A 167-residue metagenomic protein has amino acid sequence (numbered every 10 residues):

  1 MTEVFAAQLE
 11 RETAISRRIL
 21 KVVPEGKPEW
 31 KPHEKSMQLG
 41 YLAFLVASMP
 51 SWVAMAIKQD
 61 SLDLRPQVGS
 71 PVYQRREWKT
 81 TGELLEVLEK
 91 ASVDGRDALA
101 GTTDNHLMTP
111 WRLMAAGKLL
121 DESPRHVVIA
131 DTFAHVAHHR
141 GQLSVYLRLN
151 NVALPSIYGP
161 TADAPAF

Functional and structural regions predicted by a protein language model:
M1-A6, W78-L85, I129-F133: Active-site rim elements
A6-L20, K27-V72, L113-F167: Short, contiguous alpha-helical
T13, E77, N105: Carbohydrate-interacting regions of secretory-pathway proteins
V23-G26, A100: Short, solvent-exposed, charged loop/turn and helix-capping segments that join or cap alpha-helices on peripheral
M55-A56, D60-T102: Helix-adjacent hinge/juxtasegments
D94-N105, V145, L149-V152: Alpha-helix capping at helix-to-loop junctions
M108-R112: A glycine-biased, small/acidic residue-tolerant capping/turn segment at secondary-structure junctions
